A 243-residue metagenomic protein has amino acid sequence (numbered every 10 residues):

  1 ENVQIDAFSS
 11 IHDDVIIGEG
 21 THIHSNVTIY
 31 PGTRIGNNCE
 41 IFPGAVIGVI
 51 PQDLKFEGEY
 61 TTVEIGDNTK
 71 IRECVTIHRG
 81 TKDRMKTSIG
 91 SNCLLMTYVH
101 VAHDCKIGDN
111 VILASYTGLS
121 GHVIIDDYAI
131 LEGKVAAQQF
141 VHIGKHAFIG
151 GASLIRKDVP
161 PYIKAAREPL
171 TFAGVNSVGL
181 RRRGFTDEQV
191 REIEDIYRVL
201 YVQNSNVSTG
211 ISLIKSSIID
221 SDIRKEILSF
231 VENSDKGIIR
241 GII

Functional and structural regions predicted by a protein language model:
E1-N2, N38, G44, K55 (+4 more regions): Terminal amphipathic alpha-helical/low-complexity segments used for targeting or macromolecular assembly
V3-T171: Structural signal for interior beta-strand "rungs" in well-ordered beta-sheet cores of soluble enzyme domains
